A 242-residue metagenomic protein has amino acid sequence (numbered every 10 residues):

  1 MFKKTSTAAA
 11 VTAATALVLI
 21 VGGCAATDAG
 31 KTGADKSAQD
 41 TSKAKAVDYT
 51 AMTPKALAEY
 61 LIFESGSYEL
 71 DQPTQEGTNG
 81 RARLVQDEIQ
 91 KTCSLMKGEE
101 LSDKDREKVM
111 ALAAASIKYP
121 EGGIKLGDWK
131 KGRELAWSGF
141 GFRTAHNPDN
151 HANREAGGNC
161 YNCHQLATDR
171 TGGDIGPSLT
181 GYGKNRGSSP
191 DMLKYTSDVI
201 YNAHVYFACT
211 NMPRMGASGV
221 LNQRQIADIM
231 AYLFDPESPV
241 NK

Functional and structural regions predicted by a protein language model:
F2-K3, L17-F142, V199, Y232-K242: Post-cleavage N-terminal segment of exported redox proteins
F2-T12: Bacterial N-terminal signal peptides that target proteins for export
A9, S116-K118, R214: Residue-level detector of alpha-helix boundaries and kinks
A14, G22, E121-G122, D169 (+2 more regions): A generic helix-loop boundary/linker signal
T41-M52, G127-K131, T144, E155-N162 (+1 more regions): Extracytoplasmic electron-transfer domains, predominantly the class I c-type cytochrome c fold
A114, F142-A156: Short coil/linker segments at helix-helix boundaries
Y119, G123, H151-R154, V220: Short, solvent-exposed segments of well-ordered alpha helices
